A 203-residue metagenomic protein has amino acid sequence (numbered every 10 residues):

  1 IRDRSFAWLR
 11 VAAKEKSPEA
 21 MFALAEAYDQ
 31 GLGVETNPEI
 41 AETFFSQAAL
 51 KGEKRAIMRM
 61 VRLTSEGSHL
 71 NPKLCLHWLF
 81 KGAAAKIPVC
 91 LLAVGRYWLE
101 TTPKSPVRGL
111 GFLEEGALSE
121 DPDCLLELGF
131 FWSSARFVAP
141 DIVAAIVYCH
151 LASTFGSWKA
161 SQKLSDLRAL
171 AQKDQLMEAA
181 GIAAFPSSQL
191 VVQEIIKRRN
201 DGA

Functional and structural regions predicted by a protein language model:
I1-W8, E35-F44, S68-W78, T102-F112 (+1 more regions): Structural signature of tandem alpha-helical TPR/SEL1-like repeats, specifically the intra-repeat loop/turn
V11-A12, Q47-A48, K81-G82, E115-G116 (+1 more regions): Canonical positions in the second alpha-helix
K14-P18, Q30-L32, K51-K54, E66-G67 (+6 more regions): Short helix-capping/linker turns of helical repeat alpha-solenoids
A23-Q30, R59-E66, L91-E100, E127-S134 (+1 more regions): Hydrophobic face of amphipathic alpha-helices that form TPR/SEL1-like repeat modules and related alpha-solenoid
R62, F80, P88-V107, G111-L118 (+1 more regions): Alpha-helical adaptor scaffolds
P106-D166: Ankyrin-repeat and related helical/solenoid repeat scaffolds used for protein-protein interactions
S161-A203: Terminal, low-structured helical/coil segments at or just beyond the last alpha-helical repeat
